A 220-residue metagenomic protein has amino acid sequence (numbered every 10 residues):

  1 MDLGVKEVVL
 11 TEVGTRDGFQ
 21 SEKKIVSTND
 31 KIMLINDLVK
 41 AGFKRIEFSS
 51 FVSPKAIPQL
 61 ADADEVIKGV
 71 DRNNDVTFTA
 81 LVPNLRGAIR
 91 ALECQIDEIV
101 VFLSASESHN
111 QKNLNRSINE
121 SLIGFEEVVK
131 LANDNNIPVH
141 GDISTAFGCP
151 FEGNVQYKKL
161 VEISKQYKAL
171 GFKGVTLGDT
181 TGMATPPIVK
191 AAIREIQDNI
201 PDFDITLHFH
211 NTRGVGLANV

Functional and structural regions predicted by a protein language model:
M1-K23, V100-N113, D134-F151, I196: N-terminal small/glycine-rich loop or linker at the start of catalytic domains across soluble metabolic enzymes
D2-R86: N-terminal capping/small domains of soluble enzymes
V9-D17, K44-F48, T77-L81, I99-V101 (+3 more regions): Hydrophobic faces of well-ordered beta-strands that scaffold small-molecule active sites in alpha/beta enzyme cores
E12-D30, V76-L85, K112-I118, T145-K159 (+1 more regions): Active-site mouth loops of central-metabolism enzymes
K44-G69, F102-R116, T145-F151, T176-P187: Glycine-rich, proline-tolerant flexible connector loops at the mouths of alpha/beta enzymes
A56-A80, N119-G141, I188-F209: Alpha-helix-loop-beta-strand connector modules within alpha/beta enzyme cores
N84-Q95, R213-V220: Catalytic cores of alpha/beta
S106-G174, G178-T180: Conserved anion-binding
